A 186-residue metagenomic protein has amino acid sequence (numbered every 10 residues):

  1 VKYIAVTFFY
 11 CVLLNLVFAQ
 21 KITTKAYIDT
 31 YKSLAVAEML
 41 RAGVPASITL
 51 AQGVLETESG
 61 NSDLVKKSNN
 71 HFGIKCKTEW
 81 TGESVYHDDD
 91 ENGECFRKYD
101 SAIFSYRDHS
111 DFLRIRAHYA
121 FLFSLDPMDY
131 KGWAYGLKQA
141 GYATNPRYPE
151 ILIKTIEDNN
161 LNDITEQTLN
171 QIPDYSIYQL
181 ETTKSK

Functional and structural regions predicted by a protein language model:
V1-T23: Bacterial Sec-dependent N-terminal signal peptides
V17-S185: Catalytic cores of secreted/periplasmic lytic hydrolases that degrade extracellular macromolecules
